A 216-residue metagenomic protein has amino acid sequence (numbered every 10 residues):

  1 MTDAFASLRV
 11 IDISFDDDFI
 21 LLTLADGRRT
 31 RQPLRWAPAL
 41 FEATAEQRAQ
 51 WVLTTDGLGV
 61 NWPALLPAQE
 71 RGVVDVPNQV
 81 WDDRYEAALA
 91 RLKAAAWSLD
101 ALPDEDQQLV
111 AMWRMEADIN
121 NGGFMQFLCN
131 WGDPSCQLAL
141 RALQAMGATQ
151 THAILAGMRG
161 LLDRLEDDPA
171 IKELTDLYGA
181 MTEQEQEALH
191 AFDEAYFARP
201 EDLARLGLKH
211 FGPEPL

Functional and structural regions predicted by a protein language model:
M1-D100, W131, Q137: Motif-centric detector for short Cys/His coordination patterns
V80-L216: Extended, alpha-helix-rich binding/interface surfaces that flank or overlap catalytic cores and mediate recognition
